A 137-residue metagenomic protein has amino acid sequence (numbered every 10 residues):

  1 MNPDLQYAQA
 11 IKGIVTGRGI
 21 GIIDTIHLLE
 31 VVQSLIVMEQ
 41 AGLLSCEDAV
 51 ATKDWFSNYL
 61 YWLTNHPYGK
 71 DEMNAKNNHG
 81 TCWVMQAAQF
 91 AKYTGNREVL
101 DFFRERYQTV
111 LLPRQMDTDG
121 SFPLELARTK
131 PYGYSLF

Functional and structural regions predicted by a protein language model:
M1-F137: Aromatic-lined, polymer-binding surfaces characteristic of secreted/periplasmic polysaccharide-degrading enzymes
